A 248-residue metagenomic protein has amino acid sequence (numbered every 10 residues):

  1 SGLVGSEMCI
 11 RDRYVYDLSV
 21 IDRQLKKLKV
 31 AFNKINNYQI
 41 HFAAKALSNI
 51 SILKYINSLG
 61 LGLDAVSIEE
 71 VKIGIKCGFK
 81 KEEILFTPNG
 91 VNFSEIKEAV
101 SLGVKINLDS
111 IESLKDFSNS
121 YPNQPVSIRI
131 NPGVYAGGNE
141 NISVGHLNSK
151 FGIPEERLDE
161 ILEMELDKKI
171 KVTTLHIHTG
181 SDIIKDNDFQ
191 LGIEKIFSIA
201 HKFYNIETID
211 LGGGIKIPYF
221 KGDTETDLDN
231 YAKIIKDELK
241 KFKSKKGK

Functional and structural regions predicted by a protein language model:
S1-G5, C9-I10: Single conserved hydrophobic/aromatic residue that forms the stacking wall/gate of nucleotide- or nucleobase-binding
R11-L18, Y38-F42: A glycine-/small-polar-enriched, mobile loop at the entrance of the PLP active site in fold-type I
R13-K26, A31-F32, K54-L59: An N-terminal, well-structured beta->alpha segment
N37-T208, I217, I234, E238 (+1 more regions): Active-site-proximal beta-alpha core segment in soluble small-molecule metabolic enzymes
L211: Structured binding elements
I217-T224: Catalytic palm subdomain of template-directed nucleic-acid polymerases, centered on the conserved carboxylate motif
T224-A232: C-terminal helical cap(s) of enzyme catalytic domains, especially alpha/beta-barrels
G247-K248: Aromatic-lined carbohydrate-recognition surfaces of secreted/lumenal glycan-active proteins
